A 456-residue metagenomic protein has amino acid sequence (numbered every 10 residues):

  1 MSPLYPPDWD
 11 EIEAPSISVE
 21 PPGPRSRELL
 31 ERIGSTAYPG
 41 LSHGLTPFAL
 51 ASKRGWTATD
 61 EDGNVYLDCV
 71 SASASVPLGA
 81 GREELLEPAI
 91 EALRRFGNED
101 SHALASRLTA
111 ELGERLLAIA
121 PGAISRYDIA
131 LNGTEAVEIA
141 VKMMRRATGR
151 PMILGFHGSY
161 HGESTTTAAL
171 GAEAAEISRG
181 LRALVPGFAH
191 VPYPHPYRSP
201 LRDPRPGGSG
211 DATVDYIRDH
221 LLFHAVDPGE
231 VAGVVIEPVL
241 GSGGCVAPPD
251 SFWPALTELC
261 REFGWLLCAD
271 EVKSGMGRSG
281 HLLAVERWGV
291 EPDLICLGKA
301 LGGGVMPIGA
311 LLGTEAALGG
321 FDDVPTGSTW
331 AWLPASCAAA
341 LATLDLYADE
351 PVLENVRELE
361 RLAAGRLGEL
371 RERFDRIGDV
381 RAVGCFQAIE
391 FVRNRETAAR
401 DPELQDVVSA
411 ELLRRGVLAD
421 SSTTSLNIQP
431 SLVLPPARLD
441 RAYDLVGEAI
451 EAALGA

Functional and structural regions predicted by a protein language model:
S2-A456: Conserved N-terminal phosphate-binding loop of PLP-dependent enzymes in the Aspartate aminotransferase
